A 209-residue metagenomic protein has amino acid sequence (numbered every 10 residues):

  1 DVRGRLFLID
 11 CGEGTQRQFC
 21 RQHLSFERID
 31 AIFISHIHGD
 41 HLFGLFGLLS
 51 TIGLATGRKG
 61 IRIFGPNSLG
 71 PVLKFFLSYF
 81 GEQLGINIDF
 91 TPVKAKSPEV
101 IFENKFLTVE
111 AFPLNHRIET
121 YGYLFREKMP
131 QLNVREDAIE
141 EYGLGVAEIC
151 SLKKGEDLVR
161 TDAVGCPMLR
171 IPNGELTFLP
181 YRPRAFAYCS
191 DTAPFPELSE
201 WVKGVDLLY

Functional and structural regions predicted by a protein language model:
D1-L24, G60, Y123-F125, L179-C189 (+1 more regions): Conserved beta-strand hairpin/beta-sheet module of binuclear metal-dependent hydrolase folds, prominently
I9-G12, I29-I37, P66, F186-T192 (+1 more regions): Active-site neighborhood of phospho(di)ester-bond hydrolases with catalytic His/Asp-centered motifs
E13-F64, P92-K94: Active-site metal-binding motif and surrounding structural segment of the metallo-beta-lactamase
Q18-F19, G44, P71-F75, E197: Phosphate- and divalent-cation-binding pockets in alpha/beta enzyme and binding domains that engage nucleotide-derived
R28, K203-G204: Alpha-helix C-terminal capping/helix-to-coil transition sites in glycosyltransferase folds
G57-I61, P66-K94: Active-site neighborhood of divalent metal-dependent phosphoester bond hydrolases
K94-A95, L107: Internal, well-ordered alpha/beta segment that forms a basic, Gly-enriched binding/recognition surface
F102-Y188, T192-E200, L207: Active-site-proximal loop/helix segment associated with metal-binding centers of metalloenzymes
